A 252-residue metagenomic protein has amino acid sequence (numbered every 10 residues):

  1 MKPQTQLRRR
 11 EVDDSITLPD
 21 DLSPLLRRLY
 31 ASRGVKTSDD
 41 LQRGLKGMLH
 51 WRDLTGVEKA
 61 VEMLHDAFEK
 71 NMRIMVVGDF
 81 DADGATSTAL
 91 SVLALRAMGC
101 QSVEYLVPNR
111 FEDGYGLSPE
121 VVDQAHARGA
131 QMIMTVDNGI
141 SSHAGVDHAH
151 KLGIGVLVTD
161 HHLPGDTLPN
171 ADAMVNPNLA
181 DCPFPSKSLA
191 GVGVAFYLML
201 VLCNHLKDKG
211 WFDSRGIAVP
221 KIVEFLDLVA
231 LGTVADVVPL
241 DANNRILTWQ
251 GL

Functional and structural regions predicted by a protein language model:
M1-L252: Replace "Mg2+/Mn2+-dependent" with "divalent metal-dependent
